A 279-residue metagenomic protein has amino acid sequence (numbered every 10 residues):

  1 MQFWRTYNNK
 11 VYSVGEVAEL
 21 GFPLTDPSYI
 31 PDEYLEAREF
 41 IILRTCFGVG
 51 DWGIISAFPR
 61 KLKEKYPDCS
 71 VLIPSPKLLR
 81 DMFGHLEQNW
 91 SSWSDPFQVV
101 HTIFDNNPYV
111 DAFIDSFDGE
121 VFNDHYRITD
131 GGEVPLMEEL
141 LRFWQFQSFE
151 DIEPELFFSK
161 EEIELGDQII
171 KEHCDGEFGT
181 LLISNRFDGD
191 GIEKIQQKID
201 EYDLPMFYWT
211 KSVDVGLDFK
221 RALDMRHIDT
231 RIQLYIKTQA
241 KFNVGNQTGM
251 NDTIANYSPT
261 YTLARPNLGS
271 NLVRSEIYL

Functional and structural regions predicted by a protein language model:
Q2-L279: Catalytic machinery of carbohydrate-active enzymes, primarily nucleotide-sugar-dependent glycosyltransferases
